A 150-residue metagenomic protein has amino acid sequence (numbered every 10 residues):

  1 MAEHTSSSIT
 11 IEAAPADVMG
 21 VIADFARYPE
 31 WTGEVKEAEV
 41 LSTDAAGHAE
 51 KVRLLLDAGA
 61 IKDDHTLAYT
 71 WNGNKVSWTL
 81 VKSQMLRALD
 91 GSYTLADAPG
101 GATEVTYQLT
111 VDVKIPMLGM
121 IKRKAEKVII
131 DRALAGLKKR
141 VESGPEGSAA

Functional and structural regions predicted by a protein language model:
M1-G47, G100, G136, G147-A150: Hydrophobic ligand-binding cavity/cleft-lining segments
E3-S7, D63-L67, N74-V76, R87-G91 (+1 more regions): One face of beta-strands
T10-A14, L55-G59, T70-N72, V81 (+2 more regions): Solvent-exposed residues in well-ordered beta-strands and their adjoining turns, especially edge/terminal strands
E12, A26, T32, K36 (+4 more regions): Generic, ordered loop/turn and secondary-structure boundary motif
A16, V40, I61, T66 (+2 more regions): Short capping/connector residues at structural and topological boundaries
F25-W31, Y69, W78, Y93 (+1 more regions): Aromatic side chains
P29, E39-L86, R132-A150: Glycine-rich portal/gate segments that line the openings of hydrophobic small-molecule binding cavities
V81-R132, S148: Beta-strand/loop substructures that line and gate deep hydrophobic ligand-binding cavities in soluble
